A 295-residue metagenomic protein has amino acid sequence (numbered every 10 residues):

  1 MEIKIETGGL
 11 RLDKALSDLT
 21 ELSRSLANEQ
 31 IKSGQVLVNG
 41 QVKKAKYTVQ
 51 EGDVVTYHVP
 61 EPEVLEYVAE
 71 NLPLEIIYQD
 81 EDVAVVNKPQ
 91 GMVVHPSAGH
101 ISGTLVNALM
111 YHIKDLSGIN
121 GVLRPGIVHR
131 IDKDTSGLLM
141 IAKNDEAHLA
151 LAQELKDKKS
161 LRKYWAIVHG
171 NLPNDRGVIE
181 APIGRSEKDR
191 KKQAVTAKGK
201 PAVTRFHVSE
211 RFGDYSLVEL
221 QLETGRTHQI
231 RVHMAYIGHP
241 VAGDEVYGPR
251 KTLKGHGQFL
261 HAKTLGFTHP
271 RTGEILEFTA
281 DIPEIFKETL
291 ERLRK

Functional and structural regions predicted by a protein language model:
M1-K295: RNA pseudouridine synthases
